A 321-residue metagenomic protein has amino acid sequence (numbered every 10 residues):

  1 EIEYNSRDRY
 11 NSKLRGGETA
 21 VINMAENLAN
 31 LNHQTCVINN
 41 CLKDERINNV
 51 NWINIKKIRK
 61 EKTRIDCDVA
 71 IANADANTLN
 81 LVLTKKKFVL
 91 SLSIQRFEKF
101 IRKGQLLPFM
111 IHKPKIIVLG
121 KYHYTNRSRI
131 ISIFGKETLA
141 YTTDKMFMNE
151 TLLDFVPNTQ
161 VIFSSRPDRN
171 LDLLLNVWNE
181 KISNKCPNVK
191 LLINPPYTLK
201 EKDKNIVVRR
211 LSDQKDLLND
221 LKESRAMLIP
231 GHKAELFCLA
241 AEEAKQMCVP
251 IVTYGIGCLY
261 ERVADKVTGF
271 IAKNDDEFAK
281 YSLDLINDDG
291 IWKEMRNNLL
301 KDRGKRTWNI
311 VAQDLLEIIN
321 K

Functional and structural regions predicted by a protein language model:
E98-R102, H112-K136, M148: A short, active-site helix/loop in glycosyltransferases that binds the activated sugar's phosphate group
Y122-H123, T138-T151, Y197-L199: Short beta-strand->alpha-helix junction loop in the catalytic core of nucleotide-activated group-transfer enzymes
D154-V207: Conserved catalytic-core segment of nucleotide-activated headgroup transferases in glycan assembly
D172, L218, A241-Q246, Y260-E261: Short alpha-helical segment that forms part of, or immediately flanks, the ligand-binding pocket in carbohydrate-active
K222-L236, V249: Acidic donor-binding loop of glycosyltransferase active sites
P250-T253, V263: Short hydrophobic beta-strand element within catalytic cores of glycosyltransferases and related nucleotide-activated
D265-D276, D284-D289: Conserved acidic donor-binding segment of nucleotide-sugar-dependent glycosyltransferases
K273, G290-I319: A charged, aromatic-enriched C-terminal amphipathic alpha-helix characteristic of glycosyltransferases across folds
